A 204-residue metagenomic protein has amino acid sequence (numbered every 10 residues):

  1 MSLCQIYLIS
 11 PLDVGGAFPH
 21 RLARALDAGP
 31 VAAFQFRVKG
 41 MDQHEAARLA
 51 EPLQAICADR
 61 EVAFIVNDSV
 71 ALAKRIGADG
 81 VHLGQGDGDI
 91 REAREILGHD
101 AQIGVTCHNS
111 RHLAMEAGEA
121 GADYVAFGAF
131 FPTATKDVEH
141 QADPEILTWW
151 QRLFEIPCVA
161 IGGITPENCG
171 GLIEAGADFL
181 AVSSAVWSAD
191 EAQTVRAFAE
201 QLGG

Functional and structural regions predicted by a protein language model:
M1-G88, E95-D123, W149, E155-I156 (+2 more regions): Conserved N-terminal beta1-alpha1 strand-loop-helix module at the mouth
Q85-R91, F130-F154: Flexible, gly/pro- and Lys/Arg-enriched active-site loops
G121, A175-D178: As written
F131-T133, I164-E167: Short Gly/Pro-enriched loop/turn and capping motifs at secondary-structure junctions
D178, V182-S184: C-terminal structural segments of small proteins and small subunits
